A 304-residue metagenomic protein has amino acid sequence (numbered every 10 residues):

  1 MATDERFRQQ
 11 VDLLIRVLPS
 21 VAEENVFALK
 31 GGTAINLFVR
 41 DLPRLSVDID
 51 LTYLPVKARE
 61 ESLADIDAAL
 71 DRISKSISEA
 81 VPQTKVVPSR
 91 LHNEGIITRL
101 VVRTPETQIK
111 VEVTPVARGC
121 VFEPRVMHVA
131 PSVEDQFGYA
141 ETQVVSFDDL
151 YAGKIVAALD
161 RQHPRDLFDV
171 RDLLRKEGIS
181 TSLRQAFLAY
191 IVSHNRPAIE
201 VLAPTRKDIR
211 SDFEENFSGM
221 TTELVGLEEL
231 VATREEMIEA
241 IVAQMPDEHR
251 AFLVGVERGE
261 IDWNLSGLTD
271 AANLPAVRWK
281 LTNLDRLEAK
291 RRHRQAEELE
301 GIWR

Functional and structural regions predicted by a protein language model:
M1-R304: Compositionally biased terminal segments of proteins
